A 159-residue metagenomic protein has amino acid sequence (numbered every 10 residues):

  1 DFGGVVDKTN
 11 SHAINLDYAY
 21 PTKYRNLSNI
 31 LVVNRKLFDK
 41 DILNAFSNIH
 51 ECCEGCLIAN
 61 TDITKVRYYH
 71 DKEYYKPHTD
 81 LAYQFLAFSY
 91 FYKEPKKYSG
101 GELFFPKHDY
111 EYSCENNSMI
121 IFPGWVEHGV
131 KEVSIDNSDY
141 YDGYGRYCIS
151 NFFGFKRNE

Functional and structural regions predicted by a protein language model:
D1, C56-L57, K93-Y98: Proline-centered turn/helix-capping motifs that create local helix->coil transitions or kinks
D1-G55: Non-heme Fe(II)/2-oxoglutarate
N10, A59-N60, E73-K76, G129-K131 (+1 more regions): Short catalytic/ligand-binding loop motif for oxyanion handling, primarily in non-cytosolic enzymes, centered on
L16, T64-V66, Y75, F85-F88 (+1 more regions): Conserved active-site beta-strand-loop modules that form the wall/rim of enzyme catalytic pockets and either contain
L31, R35-F38, D80, S113 (+1 more regions): Aromatic-acidic/polar surface patches that form glycan- and anion
K36-Y83: Non-heme Fe(II) oxygenase catalytic core, chiefly the N-lobe of the double-stranded beta-helix
Y68-H70, D80-K97, F152-F153: Short, conserved beta-strand element in jelly-roll/cupin
Y83, Y98-E159: Catalytic core of Fe(II)/2-oxoglutarate
